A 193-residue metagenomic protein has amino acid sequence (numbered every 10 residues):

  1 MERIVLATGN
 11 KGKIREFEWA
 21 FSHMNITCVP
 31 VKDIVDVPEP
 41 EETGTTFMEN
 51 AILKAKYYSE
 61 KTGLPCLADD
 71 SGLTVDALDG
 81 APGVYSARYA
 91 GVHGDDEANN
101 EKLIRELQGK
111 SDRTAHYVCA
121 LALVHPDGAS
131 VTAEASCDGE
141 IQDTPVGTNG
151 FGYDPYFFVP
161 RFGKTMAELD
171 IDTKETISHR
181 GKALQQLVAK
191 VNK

Functional and structural regions predicted by a protein language model:
E2-V5, K11-K193: Anionic-ligand binding patches
